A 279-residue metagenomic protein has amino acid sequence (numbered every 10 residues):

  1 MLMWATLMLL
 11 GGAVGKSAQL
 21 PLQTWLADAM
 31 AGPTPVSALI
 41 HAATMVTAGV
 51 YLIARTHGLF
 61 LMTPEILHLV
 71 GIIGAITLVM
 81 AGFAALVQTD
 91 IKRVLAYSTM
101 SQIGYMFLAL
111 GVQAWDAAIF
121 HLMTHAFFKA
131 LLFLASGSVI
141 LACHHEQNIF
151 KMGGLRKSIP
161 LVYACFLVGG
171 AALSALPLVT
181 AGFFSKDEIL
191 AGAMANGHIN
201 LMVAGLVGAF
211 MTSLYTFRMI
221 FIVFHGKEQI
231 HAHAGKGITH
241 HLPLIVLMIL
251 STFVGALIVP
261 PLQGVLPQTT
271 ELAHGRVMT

Functional and structural regions predicted by a protein language model:
M1-P243, M248-I258: Hydrophobic transmembrane alpha-helices and their helix-loop junctions in integral membrane proteins
K186-G192, P261-T279: Membrane-interfacial helical/loop segments at transmembrane boundaries in membrane proteins
